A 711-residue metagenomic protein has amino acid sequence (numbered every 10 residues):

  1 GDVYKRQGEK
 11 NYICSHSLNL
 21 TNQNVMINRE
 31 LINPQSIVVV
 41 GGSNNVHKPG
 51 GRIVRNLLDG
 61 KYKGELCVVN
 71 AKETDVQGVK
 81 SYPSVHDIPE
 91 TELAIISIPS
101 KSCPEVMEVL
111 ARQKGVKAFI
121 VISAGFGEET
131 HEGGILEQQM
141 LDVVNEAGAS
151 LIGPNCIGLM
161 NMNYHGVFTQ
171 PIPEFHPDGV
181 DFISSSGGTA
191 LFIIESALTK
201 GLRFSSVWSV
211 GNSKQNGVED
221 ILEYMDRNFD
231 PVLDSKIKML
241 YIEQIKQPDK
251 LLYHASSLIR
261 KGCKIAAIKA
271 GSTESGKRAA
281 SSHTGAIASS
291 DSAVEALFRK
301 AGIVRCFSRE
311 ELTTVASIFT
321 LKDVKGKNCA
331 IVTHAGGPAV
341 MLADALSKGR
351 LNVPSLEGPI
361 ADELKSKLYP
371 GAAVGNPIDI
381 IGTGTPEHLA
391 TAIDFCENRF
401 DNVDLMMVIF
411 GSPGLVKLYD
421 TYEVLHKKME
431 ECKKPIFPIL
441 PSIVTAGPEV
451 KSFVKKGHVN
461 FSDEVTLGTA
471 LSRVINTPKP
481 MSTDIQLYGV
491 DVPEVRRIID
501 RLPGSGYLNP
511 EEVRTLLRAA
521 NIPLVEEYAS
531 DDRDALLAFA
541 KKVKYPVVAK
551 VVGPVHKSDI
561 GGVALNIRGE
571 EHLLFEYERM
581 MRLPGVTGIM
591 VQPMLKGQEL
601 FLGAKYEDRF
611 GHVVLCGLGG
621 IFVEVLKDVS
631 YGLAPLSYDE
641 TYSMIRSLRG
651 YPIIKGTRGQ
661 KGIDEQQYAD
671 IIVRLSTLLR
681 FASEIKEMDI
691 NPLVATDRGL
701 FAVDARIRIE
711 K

Functional and structural regions predicted by a protein language model:
G1-Y4: Short, small-residue-biased leader/transition segments that mark boundaries at the very start of proteins
K10-N11, N19: Polybasic, lysine-rich low-complexity intrinsically disordered segments
N22-K711: Catalytic-core regions of core metabolic enzymes, especially those transforming organic acids/acyl-group intermediates
